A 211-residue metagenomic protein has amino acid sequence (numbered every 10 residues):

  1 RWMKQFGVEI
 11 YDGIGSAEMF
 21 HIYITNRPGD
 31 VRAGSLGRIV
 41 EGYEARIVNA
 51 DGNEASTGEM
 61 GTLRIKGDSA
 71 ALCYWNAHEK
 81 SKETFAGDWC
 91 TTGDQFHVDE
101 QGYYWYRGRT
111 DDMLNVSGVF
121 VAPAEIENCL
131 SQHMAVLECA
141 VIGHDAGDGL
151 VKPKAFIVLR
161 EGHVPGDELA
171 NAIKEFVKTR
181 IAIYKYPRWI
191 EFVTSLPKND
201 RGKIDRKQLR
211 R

Functional and structural regions predicted by a protein language model:
R1-R32, E44, E54: Gly/Ser/Thr-rich phosphate-binding loop
Y11-E18, I22, G37-I39, I142 (+1 more regions): Beta-strand->loop->alpha-helix junctions that form or flank phosphate-binding loops in nucleotide-handling enzymes
G15, G67, L72-C73, K80-E83 (+3 more regions): AMP-binding/adenylate-forming catalytic core of the ANL superfamily
V31, R38-G42, N53-T84, V119-V121: Conserved ATP/PPi-binding loop(s) of AMP-dependent carboxylate-activating enzymes
R46-R64, E100-Q101, V164-A170, D205: Conserved beta-loop-beta connector loops within the AMP-binding
D51-G52, D148, V193-R211: Flexible lysine-rich "adenylation lid" loop at the C-terminal edge of ANL adenylation domains
V177, I190, G202: Regulatory helix in c-di-GMP signaling enzymes, encompassing the GGDEF I-site helix and an analogous surface helix
